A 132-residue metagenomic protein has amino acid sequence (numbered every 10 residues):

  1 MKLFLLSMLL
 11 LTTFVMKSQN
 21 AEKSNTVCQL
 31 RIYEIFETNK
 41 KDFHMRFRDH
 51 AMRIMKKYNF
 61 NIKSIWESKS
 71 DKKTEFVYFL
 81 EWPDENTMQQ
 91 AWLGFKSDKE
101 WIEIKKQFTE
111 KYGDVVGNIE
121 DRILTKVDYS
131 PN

Functional and structural regions predicted by a protein language model:
M1-E22: Bacterial Sec-dependent N-terminal signal peptides
N20, T74-E75: Short Asp/Glu-rich motifs
A21-D42, I54, K126-N132: Surface-exposed interaction/gating patches
A21-S24, M45-K63, P83-I123: An amphipathic, aromatic/His-enriched active-site/gating alpha helix that lines ligand/cofactor pockets
V27-I32, F43, E75-E81, D121: Short, structured motif recognition centered on aromatic/hydrophobic residues
W66-K73, Y112-G113: A short beta-turn/loop motif at secondary-structure boundaries
S68-D71, D84-T87, D128-Y129: Solvent-exposed loop/turn segments at secondary-structure junctions within structured extracellular/periplasmic domains
K69, W101-K105, S130-P131: Short solvent-exposed beta->alpha transition segments
